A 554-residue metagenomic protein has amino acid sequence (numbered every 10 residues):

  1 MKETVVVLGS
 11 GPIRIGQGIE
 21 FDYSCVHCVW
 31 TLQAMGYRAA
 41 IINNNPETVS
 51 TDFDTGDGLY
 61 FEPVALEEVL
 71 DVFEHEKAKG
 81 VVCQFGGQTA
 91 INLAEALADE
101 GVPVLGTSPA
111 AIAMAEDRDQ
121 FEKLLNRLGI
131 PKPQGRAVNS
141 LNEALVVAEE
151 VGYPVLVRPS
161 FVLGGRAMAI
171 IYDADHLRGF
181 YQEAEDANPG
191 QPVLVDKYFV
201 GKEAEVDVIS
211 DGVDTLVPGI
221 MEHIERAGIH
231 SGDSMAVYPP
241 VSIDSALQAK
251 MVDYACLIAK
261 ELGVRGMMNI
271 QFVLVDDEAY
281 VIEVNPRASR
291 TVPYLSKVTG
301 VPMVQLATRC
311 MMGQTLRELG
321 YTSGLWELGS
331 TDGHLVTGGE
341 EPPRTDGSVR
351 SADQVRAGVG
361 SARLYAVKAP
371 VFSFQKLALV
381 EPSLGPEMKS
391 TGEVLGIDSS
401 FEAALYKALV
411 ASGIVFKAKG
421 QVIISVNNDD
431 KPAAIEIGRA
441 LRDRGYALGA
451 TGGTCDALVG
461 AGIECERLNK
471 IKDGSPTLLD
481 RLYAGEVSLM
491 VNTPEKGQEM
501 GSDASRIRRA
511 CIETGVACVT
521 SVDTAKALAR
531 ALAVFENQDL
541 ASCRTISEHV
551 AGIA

Functional and structural regions predicted by a protein language model:
M1-I130, N139-V146, H334-E340, A352-Q354 (+1 more regions): ATP-binding N-terminal substructure of ATP-dependent carboxylate-amine bond-forming enzymes
E3, L8-S10, I15, D22 (+8 more regions): ATP-dependent carboxylate activation and anion-phosphoryl transfer catalytic cores that bind Mg-ATP to form
E116-D119, V162-R166: Conserved A3 ("GATE") glycine/threonine-rich loop of ANL adenylate-forming enzymes
